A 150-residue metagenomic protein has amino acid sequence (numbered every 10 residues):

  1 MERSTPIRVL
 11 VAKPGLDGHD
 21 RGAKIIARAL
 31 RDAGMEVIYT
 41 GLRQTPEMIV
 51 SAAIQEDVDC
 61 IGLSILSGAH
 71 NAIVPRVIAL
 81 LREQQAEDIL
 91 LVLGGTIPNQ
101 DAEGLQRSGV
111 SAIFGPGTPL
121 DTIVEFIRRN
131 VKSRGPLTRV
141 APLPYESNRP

Functional and structural regions predicted by a protein language model:
E2-P6, A86: Short, flexible coil/linker segments at domain boundaries that flank nucleotide/cofactor-interacting
A12-L16: N-terminal pre-triad scaffold of radical SAM enzymes
A23-R128, K132: Cofactor-cradling patches in redox/metallo enzymes
R129-P142: The C-terminal output helix
V140-P150: A short, charged, Gly/Pro-tolerant segment at domain boundaries
